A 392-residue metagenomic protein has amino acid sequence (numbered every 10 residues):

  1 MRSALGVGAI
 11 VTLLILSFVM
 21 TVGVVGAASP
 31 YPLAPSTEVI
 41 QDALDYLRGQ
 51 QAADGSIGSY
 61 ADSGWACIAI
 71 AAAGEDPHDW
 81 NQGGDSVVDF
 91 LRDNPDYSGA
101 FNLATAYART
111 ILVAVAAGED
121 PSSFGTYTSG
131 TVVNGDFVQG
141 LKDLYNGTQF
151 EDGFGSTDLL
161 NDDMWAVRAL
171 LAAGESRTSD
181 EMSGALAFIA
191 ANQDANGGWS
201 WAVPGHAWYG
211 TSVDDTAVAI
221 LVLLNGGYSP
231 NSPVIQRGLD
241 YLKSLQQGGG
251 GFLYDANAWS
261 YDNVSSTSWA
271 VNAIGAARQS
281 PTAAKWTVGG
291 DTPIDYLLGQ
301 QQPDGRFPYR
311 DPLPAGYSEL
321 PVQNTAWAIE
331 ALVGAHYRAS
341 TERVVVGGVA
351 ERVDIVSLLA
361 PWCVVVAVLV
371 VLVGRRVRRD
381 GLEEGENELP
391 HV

Functional and structural regions predicted by a protein language model:
M1-I10: Bacterial N-terminal signal peptides that target proteins for export
A9-T21: Bacterial N-terminal signal peptides
V19-Y31: Sec-dependent signal peptide cleavage junction
A28-A34, E38, A53-D79, S98-T126 (+5 more regions): An alpha-helical repeat/solenoid feature that recognizes helix-turn-helix modules
N81-D85, G125-F137: Alpha-helical repeat scaffolds
E342-V373: C-terminal cell-surface addressing/anchoring modules of secreted/extracellular proteins
V366-V392: C-terminal membrane-anchoring or membrane-association module
